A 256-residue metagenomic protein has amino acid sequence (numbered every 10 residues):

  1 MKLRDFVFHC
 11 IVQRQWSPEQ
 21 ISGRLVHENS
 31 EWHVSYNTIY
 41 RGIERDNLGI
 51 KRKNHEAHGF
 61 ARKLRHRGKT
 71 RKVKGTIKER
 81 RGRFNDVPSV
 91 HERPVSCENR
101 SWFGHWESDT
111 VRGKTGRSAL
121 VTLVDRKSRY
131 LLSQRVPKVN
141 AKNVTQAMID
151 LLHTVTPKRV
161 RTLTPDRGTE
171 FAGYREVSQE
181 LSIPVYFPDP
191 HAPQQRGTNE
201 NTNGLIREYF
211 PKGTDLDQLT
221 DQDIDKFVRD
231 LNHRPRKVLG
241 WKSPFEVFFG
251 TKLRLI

Functional and structural regions predicted by a protein language model:
M1-T198, L205-D215, R229, R236 (+2 more regions): Secondary-structure boundary/capping micro-motif
G213-I224: Short, charged, surface-exposed loops that flank catalytic or proteolytic processing sites
E246-G250: A glycine-rich phosphate-binding loop feature that marks nucleotide/adenosyl-phosphate handling sites
